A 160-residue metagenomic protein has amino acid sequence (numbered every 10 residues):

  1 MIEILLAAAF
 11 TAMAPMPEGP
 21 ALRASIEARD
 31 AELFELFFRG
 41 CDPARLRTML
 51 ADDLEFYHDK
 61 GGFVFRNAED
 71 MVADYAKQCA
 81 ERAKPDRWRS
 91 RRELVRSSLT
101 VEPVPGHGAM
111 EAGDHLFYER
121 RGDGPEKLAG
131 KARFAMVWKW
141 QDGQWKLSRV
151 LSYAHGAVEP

Functional and structural regions predicted by a protein language model:
I2-D52, V158-P160: Short, low-complexity N-terminal intrinsically disordered segments enriched in polar/charged residues
A24, P43-H107, L128-A129: A solvent-exposed, acidic/Ser-Thr-rich amphipathic alpha-helical stretch
D52-E55, A112-R120, Y153-A154: Generic short beta-strand segments
M71, Y75, V95-V101, D114-F117 (+2 more regions): Hydrophobic/aromatic beta-strand elements that line small-molecule binding cavities or substrate pockets in beta-rich
V101-A109, W138-Q144: A short, structured loop/turn motif at beta-sheet edges
R121-P125: A generic structural signal for short coil/turn motifs at secondary-structure boundaries
E126-V158: Short beta-strand edge/turn micro-motifs at domain boundaries
